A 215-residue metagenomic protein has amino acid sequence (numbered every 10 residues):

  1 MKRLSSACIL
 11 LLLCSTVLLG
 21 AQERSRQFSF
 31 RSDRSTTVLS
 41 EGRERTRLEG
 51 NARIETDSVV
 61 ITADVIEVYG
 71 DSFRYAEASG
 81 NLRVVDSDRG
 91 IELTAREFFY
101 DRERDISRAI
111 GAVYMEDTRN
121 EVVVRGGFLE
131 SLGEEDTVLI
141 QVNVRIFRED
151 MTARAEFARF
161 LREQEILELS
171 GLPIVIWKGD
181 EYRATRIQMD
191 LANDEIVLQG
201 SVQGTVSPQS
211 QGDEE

Functional and structural regions predicted by a protein language model:
M1-S6: Positively charged n-region of N-terminal signal peptides that target proteins for export
A7-T16: Bacterial N-terminal signal peptides
G20-E215: N-terminal amphipathic/hydrophobic interface segments
